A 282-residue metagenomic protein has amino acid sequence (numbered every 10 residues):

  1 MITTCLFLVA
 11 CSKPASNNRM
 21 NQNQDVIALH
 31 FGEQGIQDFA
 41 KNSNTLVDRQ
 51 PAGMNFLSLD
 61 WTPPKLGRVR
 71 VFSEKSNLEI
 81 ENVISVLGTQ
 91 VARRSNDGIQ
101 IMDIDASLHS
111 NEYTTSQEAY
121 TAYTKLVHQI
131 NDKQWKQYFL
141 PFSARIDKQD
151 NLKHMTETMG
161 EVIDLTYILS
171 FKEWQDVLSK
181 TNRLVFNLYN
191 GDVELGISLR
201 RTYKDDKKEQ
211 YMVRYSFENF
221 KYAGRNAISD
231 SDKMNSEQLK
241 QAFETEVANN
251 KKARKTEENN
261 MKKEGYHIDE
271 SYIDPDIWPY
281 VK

Functional and structural regions predicted by a protein language model:
M1-T4: Sec-dependent signal peptide recognition, specifically the positively charged N-region followed immediately by
L8-A10: C-terminal motif of bacterial Sec signal peptides marking the signal peptidase cleavage site
S12-A15: Bacterial signal peptide processing site
N21-N23, H30-D48, Q117-P141: Amphipathic alpha-helical segments
D25-A28, Q37-L78, F139-G191, K233 (+1 more regions): Ser/Thr-rich, low-complexity intrinsically disordered terminal regions
V47-G88, D105-L108, T114-T115, A122 (+1 more regions): Compositionally biased, flexible interaction segments
S85-L165, T181, K207-E244, A248: Long, charged/polar, surface-exposed segments that mediate recognition or autoinhibition
S170, D176-K282: C-terminal interaction module
